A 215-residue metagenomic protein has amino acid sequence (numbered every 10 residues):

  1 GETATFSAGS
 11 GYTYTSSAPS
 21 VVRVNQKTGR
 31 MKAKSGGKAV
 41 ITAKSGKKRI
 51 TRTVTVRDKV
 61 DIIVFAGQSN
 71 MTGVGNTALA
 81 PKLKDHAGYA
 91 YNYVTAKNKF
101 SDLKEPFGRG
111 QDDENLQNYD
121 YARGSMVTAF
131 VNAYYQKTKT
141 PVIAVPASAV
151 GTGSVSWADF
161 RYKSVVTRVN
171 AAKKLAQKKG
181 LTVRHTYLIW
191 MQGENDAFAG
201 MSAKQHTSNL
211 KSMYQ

Functional and structural regions predicted by a protein language model:
G1-D58: Extracytoplasmic soluble-region selector
R57-Q215: Cell-envelope and extracellular/periplasmic
